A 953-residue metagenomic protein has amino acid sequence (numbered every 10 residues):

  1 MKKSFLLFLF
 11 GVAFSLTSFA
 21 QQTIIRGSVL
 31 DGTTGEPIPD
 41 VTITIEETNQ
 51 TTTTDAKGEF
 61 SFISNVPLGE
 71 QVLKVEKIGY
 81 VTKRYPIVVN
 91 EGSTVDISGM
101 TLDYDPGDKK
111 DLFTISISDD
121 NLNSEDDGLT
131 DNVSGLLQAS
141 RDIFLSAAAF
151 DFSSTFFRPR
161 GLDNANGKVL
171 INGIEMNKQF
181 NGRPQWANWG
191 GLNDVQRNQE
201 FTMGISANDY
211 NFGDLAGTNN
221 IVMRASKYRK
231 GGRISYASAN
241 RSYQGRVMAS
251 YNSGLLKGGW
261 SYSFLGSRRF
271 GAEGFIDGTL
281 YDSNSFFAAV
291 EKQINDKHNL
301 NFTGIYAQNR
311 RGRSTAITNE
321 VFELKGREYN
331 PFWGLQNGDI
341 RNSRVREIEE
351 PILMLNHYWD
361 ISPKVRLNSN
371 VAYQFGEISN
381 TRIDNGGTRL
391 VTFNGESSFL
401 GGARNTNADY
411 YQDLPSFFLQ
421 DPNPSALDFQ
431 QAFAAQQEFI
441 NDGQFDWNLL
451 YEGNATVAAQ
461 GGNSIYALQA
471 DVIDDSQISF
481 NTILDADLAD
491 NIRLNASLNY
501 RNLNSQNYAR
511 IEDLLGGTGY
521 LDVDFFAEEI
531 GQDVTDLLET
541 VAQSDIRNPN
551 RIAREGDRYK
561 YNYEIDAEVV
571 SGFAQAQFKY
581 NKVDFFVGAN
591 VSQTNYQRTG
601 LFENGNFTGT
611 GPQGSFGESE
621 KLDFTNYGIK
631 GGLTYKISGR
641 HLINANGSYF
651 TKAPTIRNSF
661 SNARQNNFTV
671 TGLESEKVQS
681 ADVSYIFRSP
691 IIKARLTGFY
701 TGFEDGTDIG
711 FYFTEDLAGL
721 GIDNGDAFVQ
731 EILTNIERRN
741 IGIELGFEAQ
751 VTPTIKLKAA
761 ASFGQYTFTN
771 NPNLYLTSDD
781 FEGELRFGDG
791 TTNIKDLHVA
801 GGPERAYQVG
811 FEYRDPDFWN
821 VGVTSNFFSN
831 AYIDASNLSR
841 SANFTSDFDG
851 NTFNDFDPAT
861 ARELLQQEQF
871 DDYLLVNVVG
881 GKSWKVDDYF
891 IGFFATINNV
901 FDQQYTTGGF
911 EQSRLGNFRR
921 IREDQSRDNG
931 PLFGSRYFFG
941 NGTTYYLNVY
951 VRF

Functional and structural regions predicted by a protein language model:
I24, S238-G271, F275-S314, V345 (+2 more regions): Transmembrane beta-barrel wall of Gram-negative outer-membrane proteins
I63, L136, L145, I174-I205 (+3 more regions): Short acidic/polar hinge/loop motifs at secondary-structure boundaries that mediate gating or recognition
D96-Y104, D126-L137, T155-R158, W186-W189 (+3 more regions): N-terminal periplasmic accessory domains that precede and gate Gram-negative outer-membrane beta-barrel machines
E291, N299-N356, S379-A470, D533-E555 (+2 more regions): Acidic/polar loop-and-plug regions of large Gram-negative outer-membrane beta-barrel proteins
R310-G312, A316-V321, L538-R554, N595 (+9 more regions): Surface-exposed extracellular loop regions of Gram-negative outer-membrane beta-barrel proteins, predominantly
N330-I352, N356, R554-D557, Y561-A567 (+6 more regions): Outer-membrane beta-barrel signature, preferentially recognizing the C-terminal barrel domain of Gram-negative
K579, Y700-G702, D726-N837, Y950-R952: Gram-negative outer-membrane beta-barrel transporters
E704-D705, I709, F827-T845, D849 (+1 more regions): C-terminal beta-signal and adjacent terminal beta-strands/loops of Gram-negative outer-membrane beta-barrel proteins
